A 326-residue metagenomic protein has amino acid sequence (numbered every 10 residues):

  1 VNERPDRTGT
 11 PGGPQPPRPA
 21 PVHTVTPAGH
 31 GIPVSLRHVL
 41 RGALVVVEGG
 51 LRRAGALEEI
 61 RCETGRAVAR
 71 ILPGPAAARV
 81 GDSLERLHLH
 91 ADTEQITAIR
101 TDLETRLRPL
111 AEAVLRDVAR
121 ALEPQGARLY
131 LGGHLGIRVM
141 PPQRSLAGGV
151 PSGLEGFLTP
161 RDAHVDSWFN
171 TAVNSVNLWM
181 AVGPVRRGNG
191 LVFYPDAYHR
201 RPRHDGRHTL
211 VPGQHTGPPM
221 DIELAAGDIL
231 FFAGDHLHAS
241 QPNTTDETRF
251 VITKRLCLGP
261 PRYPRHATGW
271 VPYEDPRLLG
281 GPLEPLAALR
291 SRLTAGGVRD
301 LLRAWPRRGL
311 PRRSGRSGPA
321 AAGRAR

Functional and structural regions predicted by a protein language model:
V1-R128, V298-R326: N-terminal auxiliary "cap/dimerization" subdomain that precedes the catalytic jelly-roll/cupin core of mononuclear
P19, W168, P242: Alpha-helical and His/Cys-centered functional microenvironments
V45-E48, R128-R138, N177-A181, G190-F193 (+2 more regions): A structural signal for short, well-ordered beta-strand segments and their strand-loop junctions that often border
R52-R53, R144, W168, G183-R187 (+3 more regions): Short, solvent-exposed loop/turn segments at secondary-structure junctions
D117-R186: Conserved double-stranded beta-helix
F157-L224: Catalytic core of non-heme Fe(II) oxygenases with the double-stranded beta-helix
H199-R326: Conserved double-stranded beta-helix
